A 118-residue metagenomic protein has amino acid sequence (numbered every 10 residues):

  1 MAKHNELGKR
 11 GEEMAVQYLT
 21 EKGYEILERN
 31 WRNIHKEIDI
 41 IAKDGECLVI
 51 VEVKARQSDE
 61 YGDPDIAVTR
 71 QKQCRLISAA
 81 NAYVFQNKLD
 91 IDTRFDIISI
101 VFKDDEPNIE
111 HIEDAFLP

Functional and structural regions predicted by a protein language model:
M1-R29: Acidic-basic catalytic patches of nuclease active cores, encompassing PD-(D/E)XK and other metal-cofactor nuclease
L19, I38-Q57, V68-R70, L76: Conserved catalytic cores of phosphodiester-cleaving nucleases, focusing on short active-site segments
E25-I50, L117: Active-site metal-binding core of divalent-cation-utilizing nuclease and nuclease-like domains
N30, A67, H111: Conserved beta-strand positions that form and line the central face of beta-propeller blades
K43-D44, N81, I91-D96: Positively charged, solvent-exposed patches that mediate nucleic-acid binding
Q57-D59, V101: Feature marks short, surface-exposed loop/turn motifs that line or immediately flank catalytic pockets and channel
E60-I91: Mid-chain, well-packed structural core segment of small domains
Q86-P118: Domain-level recognition of nuclease-like catalytic cores that cleave nucleotide substrates
